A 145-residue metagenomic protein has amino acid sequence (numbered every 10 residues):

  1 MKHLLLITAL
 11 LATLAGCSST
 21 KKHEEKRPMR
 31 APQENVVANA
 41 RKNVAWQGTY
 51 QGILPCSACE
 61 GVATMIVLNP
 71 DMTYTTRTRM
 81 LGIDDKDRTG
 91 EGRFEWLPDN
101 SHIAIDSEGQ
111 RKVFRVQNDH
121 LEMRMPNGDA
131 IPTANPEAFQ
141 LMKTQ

Functional and structural regions predicted by a protein language model:
M1-L4: Positively charged n-region of N-terminal signal peptides that target proteins for export
L6-T8: Sec-dependent N-terminal signal peptides
L10, P98, S107-G109: A generic beta-sheet turn/junction motif
T13-G16: C-terminal motif of bacterial Sec signal peptides marking the signal peptidase cleavage site
S18-T89, H102-Q145: Lipid interaction determinants
F94-W96: Extracellular/luminal ectodomains and secreted, surface-exposed scaffolds of diverse proteins
